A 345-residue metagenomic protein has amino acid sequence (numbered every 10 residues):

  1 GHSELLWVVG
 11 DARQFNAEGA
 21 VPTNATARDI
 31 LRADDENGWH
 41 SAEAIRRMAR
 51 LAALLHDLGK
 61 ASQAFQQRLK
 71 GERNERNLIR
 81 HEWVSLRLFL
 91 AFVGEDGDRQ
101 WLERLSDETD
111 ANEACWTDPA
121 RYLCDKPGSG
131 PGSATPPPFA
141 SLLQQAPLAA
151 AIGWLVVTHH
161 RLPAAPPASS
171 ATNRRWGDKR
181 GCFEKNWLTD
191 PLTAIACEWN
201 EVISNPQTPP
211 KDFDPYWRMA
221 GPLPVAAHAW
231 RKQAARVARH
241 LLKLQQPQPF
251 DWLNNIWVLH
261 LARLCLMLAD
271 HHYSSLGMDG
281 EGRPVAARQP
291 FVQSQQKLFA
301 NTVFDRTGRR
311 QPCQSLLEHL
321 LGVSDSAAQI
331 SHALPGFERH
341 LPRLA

Functional and structural regions predicted by a protein language model:
G1-H2, D11, T23-S326: Accessory nucleic-acid engagement/destabilization modules that flank
H2-E18: Auxiliary, metal-adjacent structural segments of Zn-dependent hydrolase domains
R343-A345: Walker A/P-loop
